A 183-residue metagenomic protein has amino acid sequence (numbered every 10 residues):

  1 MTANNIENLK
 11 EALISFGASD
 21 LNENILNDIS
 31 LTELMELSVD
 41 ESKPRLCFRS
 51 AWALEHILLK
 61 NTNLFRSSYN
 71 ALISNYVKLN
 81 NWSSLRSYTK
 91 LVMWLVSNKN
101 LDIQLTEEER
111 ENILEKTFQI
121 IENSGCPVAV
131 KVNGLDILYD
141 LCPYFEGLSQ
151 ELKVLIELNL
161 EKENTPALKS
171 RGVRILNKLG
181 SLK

Functional and structural regions predicted by a protein language model:
M1-K183: Alpha-helical scaffold domains
